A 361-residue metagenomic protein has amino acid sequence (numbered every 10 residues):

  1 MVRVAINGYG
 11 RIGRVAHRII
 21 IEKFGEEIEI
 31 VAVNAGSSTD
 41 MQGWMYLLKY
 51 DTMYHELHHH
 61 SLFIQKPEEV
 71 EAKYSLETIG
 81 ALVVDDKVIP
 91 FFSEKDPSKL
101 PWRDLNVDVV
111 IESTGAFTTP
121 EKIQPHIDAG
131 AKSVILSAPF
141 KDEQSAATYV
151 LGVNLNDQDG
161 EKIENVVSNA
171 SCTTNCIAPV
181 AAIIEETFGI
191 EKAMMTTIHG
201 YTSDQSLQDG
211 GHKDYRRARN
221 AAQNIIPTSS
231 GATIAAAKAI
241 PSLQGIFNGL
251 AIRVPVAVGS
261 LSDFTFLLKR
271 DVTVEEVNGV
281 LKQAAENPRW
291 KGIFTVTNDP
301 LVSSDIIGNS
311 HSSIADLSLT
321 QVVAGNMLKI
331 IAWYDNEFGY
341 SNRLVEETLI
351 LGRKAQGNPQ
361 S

Functional and structural regions predicted by a protein language model:
M1-L207, G211-A218, E346, K354-N358: N-terminal Rossmann-like NAD(P) cofactor-binding subdomain of oxidoreductases, focused on the glycine-rich
N7, R11, V15, L105 (+13 more regions): Conserved active-site and cofactor/substrate-binding residues in soluble primary-metabolism enzymes
V15, I19, P125, P179-I183 (+6 more regions): Alpha-helical scaffold segments in soluble metabolic enzymes
L82, Y149-L151, V166-V167, L207 (+5 more regions): Short clusters of hydrophobic/aromatic residues that line enzyme substrate/ligand-binding pockets
D159-E161, R217, V254-S260, V322-G325: Short, flexible turn/loop "capping" segments at secondary-structure junctions
I163-E164, N220-A222, G259-D263, M327-K329: Short, solvent-exposed beta-strand edge segments and adjacent coil->beta transition regions
E186-A257: Acidic, glycine-rich segments within the central catalytic cores of soluble metabolic enzymes that bind/position
G249, L261-S361: C-terminal active-site/capping subdomain that shapes the small-molecule cofactor and substrate pocket of enzyme
